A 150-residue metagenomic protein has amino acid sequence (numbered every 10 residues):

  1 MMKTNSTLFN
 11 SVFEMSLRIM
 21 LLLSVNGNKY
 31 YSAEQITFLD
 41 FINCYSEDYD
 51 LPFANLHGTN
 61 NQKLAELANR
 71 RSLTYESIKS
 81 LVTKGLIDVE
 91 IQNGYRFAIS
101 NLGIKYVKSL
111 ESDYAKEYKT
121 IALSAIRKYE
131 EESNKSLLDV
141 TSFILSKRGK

Functional and structural regions predicted by a protein language model:
M1-M15, L73, E117-I121, F143 (+1 more regions): Eukaryotic partner-binding/assembly regions in large regulatory complexes
M2-T59, K63: Short, amphipathic alpha-helical interface elements at domain boundaries that mediate macromolecular binding
L23-N26, I42-N43, L81, L110 (+1 more regions): Generic structural signal for hydrophobic core residues of well-folded globular domains
S46-D50, G85-D88, L110: Amphipathic alpha-helical interaction segments
L67: Accessory DNA-binding and partner-docking regions appended to nucleic-acid-acting proteins, especially the terminal
Y75-K84: Basic amphipathic alpha-helical segments that dock to polyanions
V89-D113: Accessory beta->alpha helical hairpin/"wing" motif in late/C-terminal subdomains of nucleic-acid enzymes
I104-I144: Short, amphipathic alpha-helical interaction segments positioned at domain boundaries
